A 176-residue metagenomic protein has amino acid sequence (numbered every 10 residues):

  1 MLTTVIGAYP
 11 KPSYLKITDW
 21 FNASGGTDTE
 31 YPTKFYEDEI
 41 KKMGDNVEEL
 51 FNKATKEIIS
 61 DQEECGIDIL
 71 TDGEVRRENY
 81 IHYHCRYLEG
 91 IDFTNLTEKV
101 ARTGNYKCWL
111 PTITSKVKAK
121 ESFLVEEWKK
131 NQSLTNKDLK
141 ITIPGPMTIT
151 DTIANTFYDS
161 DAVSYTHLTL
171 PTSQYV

Functional and structural regions predicted by a protein language model:
M1-L168: Domain-level signal for soluble alpha/beta catalytic cores
H167, T172-V176: Single conserved hydrophobic/aromatic residue that forms the stacking wall/gate of nucleotide- or nucleobase-binding
